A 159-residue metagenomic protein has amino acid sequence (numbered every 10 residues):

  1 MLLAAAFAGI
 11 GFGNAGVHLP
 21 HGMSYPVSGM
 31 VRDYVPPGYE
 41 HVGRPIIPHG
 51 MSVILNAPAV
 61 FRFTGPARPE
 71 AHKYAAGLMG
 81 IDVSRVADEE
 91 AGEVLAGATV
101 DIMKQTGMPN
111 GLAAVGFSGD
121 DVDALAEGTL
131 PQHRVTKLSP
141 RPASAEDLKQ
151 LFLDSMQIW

Functional and structural regions predicted by a protein language model:
M1-G9, M23, A57, T99 (+3 more regions): Short alpha-helical scaffolding segments that buttress acidic/His motifs in well-ordered protein cores
M1-L2, A6, M51, E89 (+2 more regions): An alpha-helix initiation/capping motif
L2-H18, S28-R32: Glycine-rich phosphate/diphosphate-binding loops and the adjacent beta-loop-alpha structural elements that coordinate
A4, P26, L78, V115 (+1 more regions): Short acidic/histidine-centered micro-motifs embedded in hydrophobic/aromatic stretches that mark compact functional
G11-H18, P66, Q105-M108, V135-S139: Intrinsically disordered or highly flexible coil/loop and linker segments, enriched in small and charged/polar residues
L19, M23, S52-N56, A71 (+4 more regions): Residue-level detector of well-ordered alpha-helical segments, enriched for hydrophobic/aromatic packing positions
G29-G119: Gly/Pro-rich interdomain helix-loop hinge
S118-W159: Short, amphipathic C-terminal "tail helix"
